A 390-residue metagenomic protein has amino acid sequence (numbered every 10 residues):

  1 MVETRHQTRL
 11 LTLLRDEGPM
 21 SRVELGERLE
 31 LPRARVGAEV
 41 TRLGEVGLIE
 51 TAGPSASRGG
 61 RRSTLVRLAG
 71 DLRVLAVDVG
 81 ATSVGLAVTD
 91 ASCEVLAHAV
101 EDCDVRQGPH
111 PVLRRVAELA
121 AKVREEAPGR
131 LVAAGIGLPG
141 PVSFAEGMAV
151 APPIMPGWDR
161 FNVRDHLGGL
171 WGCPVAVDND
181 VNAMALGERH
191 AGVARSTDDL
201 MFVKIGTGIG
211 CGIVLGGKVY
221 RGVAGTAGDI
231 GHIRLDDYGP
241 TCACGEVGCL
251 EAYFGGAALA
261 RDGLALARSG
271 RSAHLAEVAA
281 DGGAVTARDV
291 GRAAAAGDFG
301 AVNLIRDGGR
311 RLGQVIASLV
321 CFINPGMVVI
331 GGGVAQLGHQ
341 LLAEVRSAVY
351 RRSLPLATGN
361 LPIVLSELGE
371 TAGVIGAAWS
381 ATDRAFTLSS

Functional and structural regions predicted by a protein language model:
M1-P54, R58-R130, Y238, E246 (+1 more regions): ATP-binding/phosphotransfer module of carbohydrate and carboxylate kinases, centering on a glycine-rich
D16-E17, S92, M155, A191 (+1 more regions): Short helix-capping/turn signature of helix-turn-helix
R62, D71-L72, G172-C173, R195-L200 (+3 more regions): Short coil/turn connectors at secondary-structure junctions
L65, V74-D78, L131-G135, L200-K204 (+2 more regions): Short glycine-aspartate micro-motif
D90, F144, V214: Short, acidic, Ser/Thr-enriched surface-loop or helix-capping motifs
V95, A99-D199, Q340-R351: Glycine-rich phosphate-binding loop and adjoining helix at the ATP-binding site of ATP-dependent phosphoryl-transfer
D180, G206, A377: Active-site glycine-centered loops adjacent to acidic/histidine catalytic or metal-binding residues that shape
S196-F254: Glycine-rich phosphate-binding loop of actin/hexokinase-like ATP-binding domains
